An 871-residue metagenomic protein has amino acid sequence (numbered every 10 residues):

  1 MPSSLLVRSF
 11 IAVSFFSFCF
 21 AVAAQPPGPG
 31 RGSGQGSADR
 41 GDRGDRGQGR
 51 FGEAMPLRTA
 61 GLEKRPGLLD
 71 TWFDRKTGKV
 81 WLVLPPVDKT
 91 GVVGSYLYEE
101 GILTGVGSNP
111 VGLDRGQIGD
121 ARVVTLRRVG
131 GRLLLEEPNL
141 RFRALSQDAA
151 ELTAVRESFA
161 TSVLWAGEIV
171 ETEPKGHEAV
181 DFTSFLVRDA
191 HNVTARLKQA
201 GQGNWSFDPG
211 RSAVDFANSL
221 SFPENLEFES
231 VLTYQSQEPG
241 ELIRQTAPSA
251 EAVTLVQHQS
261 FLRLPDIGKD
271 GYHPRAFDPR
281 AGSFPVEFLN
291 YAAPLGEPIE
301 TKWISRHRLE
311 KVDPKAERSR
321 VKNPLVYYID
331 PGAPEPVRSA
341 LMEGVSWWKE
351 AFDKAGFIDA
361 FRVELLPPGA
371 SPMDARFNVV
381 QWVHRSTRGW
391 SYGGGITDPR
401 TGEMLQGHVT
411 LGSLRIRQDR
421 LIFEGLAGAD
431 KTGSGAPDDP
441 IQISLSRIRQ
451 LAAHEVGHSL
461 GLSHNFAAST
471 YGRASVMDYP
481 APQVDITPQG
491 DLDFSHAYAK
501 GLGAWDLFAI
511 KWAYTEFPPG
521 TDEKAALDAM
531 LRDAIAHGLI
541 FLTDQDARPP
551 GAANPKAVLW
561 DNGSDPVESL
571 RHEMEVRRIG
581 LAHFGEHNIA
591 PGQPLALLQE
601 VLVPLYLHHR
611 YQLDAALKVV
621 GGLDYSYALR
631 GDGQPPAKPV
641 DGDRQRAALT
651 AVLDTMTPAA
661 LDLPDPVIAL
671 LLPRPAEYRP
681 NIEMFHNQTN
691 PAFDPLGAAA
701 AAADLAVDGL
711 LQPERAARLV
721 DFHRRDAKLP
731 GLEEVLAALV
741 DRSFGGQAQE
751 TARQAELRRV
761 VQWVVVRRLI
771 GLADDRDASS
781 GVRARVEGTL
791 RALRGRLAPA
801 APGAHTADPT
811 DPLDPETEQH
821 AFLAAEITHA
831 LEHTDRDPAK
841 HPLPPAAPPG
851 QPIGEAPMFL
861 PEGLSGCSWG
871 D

Functional and structural regions predicted by a protein language model:
M1-I11: Bacterial N-terminal signal peptides that target proteins for export
S9-A21: Bacterial N-terminal signal peptides
P26-A333, A351, A360, L365-Q418 (+5 more regions): Auxiliary tRNA-acceptor-end handling modules of aminoacyl-tRNA synthetases
G30, F51, L365-H384, S446-L502: The catalytic-center signature of Zn2+-dependent metalloproteases
S339-S346, E350, S446, Q450 (+2 more regions): Solvent-exposed, polar/charged alpha-helical surfaces in well-ordered, non-transmembrane soluble domains, broadly
S346-F357, R385, G457-H458, P482 (+1 more regions): Sec-exported extracytoplasmic/periplasmic mature domains
E403-G407, A452, G457-L460, I510: Extended catalytic-interface subdomain
Y471-D871: Conserved catalytic/binding loops enriched for acidic/polar residues
